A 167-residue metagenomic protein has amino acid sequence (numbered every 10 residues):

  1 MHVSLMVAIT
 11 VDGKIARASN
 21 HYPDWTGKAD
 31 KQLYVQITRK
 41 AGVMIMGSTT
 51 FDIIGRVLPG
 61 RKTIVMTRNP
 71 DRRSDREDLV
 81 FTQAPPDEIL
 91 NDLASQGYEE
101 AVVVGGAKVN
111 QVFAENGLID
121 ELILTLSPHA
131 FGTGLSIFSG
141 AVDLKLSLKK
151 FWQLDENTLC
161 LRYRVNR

Functional and structural regions predicted by a protein language model:
M1-R167: Enzymes that bind and transform nitrogen-containing heteroaromatic metabolites
